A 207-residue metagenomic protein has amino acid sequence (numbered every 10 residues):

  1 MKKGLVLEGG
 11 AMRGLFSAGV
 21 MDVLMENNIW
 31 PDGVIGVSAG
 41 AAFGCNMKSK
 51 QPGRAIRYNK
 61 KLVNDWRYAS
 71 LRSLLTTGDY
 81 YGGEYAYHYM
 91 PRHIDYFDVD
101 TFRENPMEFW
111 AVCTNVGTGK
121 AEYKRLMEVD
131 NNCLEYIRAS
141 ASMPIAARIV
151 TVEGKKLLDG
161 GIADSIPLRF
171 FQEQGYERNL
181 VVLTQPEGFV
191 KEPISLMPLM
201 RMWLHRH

Functional and structural regions predicted by a protein language model:
M1-V37, C45-H207: Patatin-like phospholipase
